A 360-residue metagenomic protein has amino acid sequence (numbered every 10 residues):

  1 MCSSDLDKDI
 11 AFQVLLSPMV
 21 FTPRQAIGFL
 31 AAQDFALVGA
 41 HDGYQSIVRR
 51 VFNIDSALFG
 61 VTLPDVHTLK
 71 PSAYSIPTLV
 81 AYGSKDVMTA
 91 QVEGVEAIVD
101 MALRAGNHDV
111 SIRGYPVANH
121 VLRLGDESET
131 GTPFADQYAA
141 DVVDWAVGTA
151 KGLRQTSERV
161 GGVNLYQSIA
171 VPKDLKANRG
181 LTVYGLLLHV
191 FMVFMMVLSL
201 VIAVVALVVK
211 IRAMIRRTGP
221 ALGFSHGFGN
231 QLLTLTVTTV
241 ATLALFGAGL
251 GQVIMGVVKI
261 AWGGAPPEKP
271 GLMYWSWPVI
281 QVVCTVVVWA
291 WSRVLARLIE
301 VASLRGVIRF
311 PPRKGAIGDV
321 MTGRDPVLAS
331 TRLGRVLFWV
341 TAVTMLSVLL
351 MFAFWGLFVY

Functional and structural regions predicted by a protein language model:
C2-S3: Short, small-residue-biased leader/transition segments that mark boundaries at the very start of proteins
I10, V14-A26, L357-F358: Active-site nucleophile loop of the alpha/beta-hydrolase fold
L15, A102-R123: Catalytic histidine neighborhood in serine/cysteine hydrolases with alpha/beta-hydrolase-type architecture
L30-L69: Mobile cap/lid helix-loop segments that gate and shape the active-site cleft of serine hydrolases
Y74, V80-Y82, D86: Short beta-strand/loop motif that positions the catalytic acidic residue of the alpha/beta-hydrolase fold
V87-A97: Conserved alpha/beta-hydrolase "acid-adjacent" motif
R123-D141: Post-His helix in hydrolase/transferase enzymes
N164-Y360: Extended non-globular C-terminal regions
